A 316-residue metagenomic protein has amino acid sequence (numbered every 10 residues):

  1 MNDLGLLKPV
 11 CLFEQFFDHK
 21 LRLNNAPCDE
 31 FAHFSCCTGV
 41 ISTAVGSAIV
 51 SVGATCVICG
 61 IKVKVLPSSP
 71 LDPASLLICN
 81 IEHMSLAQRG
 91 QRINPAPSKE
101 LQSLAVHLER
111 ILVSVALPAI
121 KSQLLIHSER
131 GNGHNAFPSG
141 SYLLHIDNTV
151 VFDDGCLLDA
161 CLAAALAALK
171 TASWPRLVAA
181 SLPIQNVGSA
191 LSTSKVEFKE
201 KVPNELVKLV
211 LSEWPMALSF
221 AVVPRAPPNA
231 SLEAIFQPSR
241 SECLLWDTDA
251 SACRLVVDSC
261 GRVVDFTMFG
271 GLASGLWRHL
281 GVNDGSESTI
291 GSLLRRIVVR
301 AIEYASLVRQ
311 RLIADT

Functional and structural regions predicted by a protein language model:
M1-T316: Polyanion-binding surfaces on beta-sheet-dominated domains and ring/shell assemblies
